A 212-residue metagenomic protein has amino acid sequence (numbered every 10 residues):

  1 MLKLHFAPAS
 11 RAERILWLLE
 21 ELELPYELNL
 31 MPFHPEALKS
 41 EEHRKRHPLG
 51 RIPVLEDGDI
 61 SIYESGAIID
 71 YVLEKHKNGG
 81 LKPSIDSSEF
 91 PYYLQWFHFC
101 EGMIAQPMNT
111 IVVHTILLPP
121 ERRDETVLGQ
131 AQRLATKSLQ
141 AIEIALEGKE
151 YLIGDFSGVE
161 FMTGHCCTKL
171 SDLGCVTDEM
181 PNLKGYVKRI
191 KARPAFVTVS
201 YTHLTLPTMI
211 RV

Functional and structural regions predicted by a protein language model:
M1-G129: GST-like domain detector, emphasizing the conserved glutathione-binding G-site in the N-terminal thioredoxin-like
L19, L55, I68, I142 (+2 more regions): Residue-level signal for nonpolar/aromatic packing positions in well-ordered secondary structure
P48, P53, P181, P194 (+1 more regions): Proline-centered helix-kink/hinge sites
A67, N182, A195, R211: Residue-level recognition of oxygen-bearing side chains
L73, C166-C167, S200: Active-site-flanking alpha-helical
C100-A192: GST-like fold's C-terminal all-alpha helical module
Y186-L204: Long hydrophobic alpha-helical segments typical of transmembrane helices together with their membrane-interfacial
H203-V212: Single conserved hydrophobic/aromatic residue that forms the stacking wall/gate of nucleotide- or nucleobase-binding
